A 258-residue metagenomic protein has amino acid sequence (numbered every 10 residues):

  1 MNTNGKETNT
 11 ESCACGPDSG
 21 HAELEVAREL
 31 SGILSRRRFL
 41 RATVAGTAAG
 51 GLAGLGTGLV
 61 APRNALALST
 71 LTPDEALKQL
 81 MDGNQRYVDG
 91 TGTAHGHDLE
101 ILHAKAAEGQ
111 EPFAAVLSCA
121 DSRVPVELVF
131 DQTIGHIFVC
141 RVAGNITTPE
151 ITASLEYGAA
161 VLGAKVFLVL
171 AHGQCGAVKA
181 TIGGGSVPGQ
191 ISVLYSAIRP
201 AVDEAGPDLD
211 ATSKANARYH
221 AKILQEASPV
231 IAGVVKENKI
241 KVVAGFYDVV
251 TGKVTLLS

Functional and structural regions predicted by a protein language model:
M1-L34: N-terminal secretory signal peptides
S31-L40, P62-N64: Twin-arginine (Tat) signal peptide motif
S35-L52: N-terminal export leaders
G54-D89, A94-H97: C-terminal segment of N-terminal export signals and the immediately downstream linker at the start of the mature
P73, A120, V124-S213, Y219: Short HxH-centered metal-ligating active-site micro-motif
L80, V116, V169, A244 (+1 more regions): Divalent metal-coordination and catalytic microenvironments
A94-D131, G135: N-terminal short beta-loop-beta anion/metal-coordinating cradle
V230-S258: Active-site-adjacent mobile loop/cap segments within catalytic or ligand-binding domains
